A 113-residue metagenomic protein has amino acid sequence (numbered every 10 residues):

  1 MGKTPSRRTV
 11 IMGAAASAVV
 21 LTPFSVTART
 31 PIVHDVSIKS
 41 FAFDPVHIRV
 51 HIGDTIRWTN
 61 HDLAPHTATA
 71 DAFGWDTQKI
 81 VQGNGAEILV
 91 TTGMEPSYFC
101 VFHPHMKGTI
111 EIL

Functional and structural regions predicted by a protein language model:
G2-L113: Extracytoplasmic copper-binding redox domains, predominantly the cupredoxin/blue-copper superfamily
